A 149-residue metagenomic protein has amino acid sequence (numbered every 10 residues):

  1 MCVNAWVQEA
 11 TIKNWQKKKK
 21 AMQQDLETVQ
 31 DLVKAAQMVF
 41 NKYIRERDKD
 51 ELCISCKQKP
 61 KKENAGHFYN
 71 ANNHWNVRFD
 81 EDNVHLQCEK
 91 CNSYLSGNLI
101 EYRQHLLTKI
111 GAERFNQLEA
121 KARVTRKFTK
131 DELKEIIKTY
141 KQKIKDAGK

Functional and structural regions predicted by a protein language model:
M1-V39, V124-K149: A boundary/linker detector
C2-Q8, K61, N83-G111: Short Cys/His-centered divalent metal-binding micro-motifs
C2-W6, K13-A21, F68-W75, R103-G111: Short cysteine/histidine-rich metal-coordination sites, predominantly Zn2+-binding motifs
V33-K42, F68-H74: Short Cys/His-rich Zn2+-coordinating modules
Q37-N64, C88: Short cysteine-rich loop/turn motifs with clustered Cys
I54-L86: Histidine-centered nuclease catalytic patch
E81, S93, R123-R126: Charged, low-complexity intrinsically disordered segments
I110-A120: Short, surface-exposed acidic
